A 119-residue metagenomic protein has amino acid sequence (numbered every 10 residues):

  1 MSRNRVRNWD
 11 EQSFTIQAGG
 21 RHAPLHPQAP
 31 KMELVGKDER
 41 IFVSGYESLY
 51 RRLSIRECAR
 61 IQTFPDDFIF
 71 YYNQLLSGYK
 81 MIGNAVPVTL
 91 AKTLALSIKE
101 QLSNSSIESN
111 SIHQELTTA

Functional and structural regions predicted by a protein language model:
M1-A119: C-terminal target-recognition/interaction regions appended to catalytic cores
